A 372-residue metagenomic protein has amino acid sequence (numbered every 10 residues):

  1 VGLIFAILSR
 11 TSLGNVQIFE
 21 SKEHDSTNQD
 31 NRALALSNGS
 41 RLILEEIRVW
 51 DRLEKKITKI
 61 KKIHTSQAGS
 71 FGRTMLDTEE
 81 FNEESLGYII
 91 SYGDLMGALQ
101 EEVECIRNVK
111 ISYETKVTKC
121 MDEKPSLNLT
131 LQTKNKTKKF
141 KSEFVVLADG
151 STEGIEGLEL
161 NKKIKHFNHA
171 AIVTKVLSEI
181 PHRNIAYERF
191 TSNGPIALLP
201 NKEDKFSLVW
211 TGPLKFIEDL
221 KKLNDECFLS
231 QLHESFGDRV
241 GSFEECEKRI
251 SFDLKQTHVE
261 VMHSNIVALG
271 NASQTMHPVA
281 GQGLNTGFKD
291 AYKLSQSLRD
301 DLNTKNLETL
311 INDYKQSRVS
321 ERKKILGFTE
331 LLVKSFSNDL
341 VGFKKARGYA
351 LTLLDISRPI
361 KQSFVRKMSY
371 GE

Functional and structural regions predicted by a protein language model:
G2-L3: N-terminal Rossmann-fold NAD(P) dinucleotide-binding loop
L8-R32: Glycine-rich FAD pyrophosphate-binding loop
S37-R41, Y92-M96, Q100, H169 (+6 more regions): A general structural signal for well-ordered alpha-helical segments in protein cores
L42-E46, R52, K56-L158, K165-A171: Conserved N-terminal helical subregion
T137-K139, F144-G241, E245, R249: Conserved FAD-binding catalytic core of PHBH/FMO-like flavoproteins
F216-T304: FAD/FMN-dependent oxidoreductases across multiple families
Q296-E372: C-terminal helical "tail/cap" subdomain of flavin- and related membrane-associated enzymes
